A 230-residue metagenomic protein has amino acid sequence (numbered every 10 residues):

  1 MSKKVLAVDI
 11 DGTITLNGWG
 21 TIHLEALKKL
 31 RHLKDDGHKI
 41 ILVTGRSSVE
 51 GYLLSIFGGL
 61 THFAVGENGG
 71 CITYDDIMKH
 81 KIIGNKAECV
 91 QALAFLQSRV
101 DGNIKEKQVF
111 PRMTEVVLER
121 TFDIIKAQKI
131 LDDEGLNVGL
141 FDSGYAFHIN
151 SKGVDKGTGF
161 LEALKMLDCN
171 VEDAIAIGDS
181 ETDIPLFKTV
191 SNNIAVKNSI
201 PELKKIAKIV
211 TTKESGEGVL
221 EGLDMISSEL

Functional and structural regions predicted by a protein language model:
K4-G20, T44, F187: Asp-based phosphoryl-transfer active-site loop
V5-A7, F63, C169, I175: Hydrophobic "anchor" residues on beta-strands that sit immediately upstream of conserved functional sites
I14, V65, V210-T211: A structural signal for hydrophobic residues in beta-strands of small regulatory alpha/beta folds
N17, T21-F110: Active-site phosphate-binding/coordination module
E25, G159-E162, G218, G222: Well-ordered alpha-helical segments embedded in enzymatic catalytic cores
G51-S55, A127, L203, V219: Hydrophobic packing residues within well-ordered alpha-helices of enzyme cores
F95-S191, N198-I206: Conserved acidic, metal-coordinating active-site core of Asp-based, Mg2+-dependent phosphoryl-transfer enzymes
T189, N193-L230: Asp-based, Mg2+/Mn2+-dependent phosphohydrolase catalytic module
